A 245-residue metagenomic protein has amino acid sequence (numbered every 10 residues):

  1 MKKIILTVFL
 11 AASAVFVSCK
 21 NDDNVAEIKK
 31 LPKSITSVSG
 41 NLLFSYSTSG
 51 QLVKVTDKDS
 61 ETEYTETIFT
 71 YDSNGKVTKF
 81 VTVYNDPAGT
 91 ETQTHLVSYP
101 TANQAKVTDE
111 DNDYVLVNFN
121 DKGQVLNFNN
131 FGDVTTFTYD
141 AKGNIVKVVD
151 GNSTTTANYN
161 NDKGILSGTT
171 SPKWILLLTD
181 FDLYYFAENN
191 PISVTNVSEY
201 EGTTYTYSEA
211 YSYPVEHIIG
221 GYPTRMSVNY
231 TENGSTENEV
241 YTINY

Functional and structural regions predicted by a protein language model:
M1-I4, K20: Positively charged n-region of N-terminal signal peptides that target proteins for export
I4-S13: Sec-dependent N-terminal signal peptides
V15-S18: C-terminal motif of bacterial Sec signal peptides marking the signal peptidase cleavage site
N21-Y245: Buried hydrophobic residues that stabilize the cores of well-folded domains
